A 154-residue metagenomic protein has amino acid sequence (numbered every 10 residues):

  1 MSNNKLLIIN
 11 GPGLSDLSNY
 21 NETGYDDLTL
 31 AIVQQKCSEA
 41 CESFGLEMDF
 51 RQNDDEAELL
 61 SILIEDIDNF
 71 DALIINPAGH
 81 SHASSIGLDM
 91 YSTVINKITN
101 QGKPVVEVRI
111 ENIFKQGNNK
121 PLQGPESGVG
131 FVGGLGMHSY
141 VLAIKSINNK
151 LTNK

Functional and structural regions predicted by a protein language model:
S2-L28: N-terminal beta1-alpha1 ligand-phosphate binding loop
N4, N100-V105: A short helix->loop->beta-strand "cap" motif at the edges of active sites that frequently abuts
P12-L14, A78-S81, E111-I113: Short glycine-rich anion-binding loops that position phosphate/pyrophosphate groups of nucleotides and phosphorylated
N19, H80-D89: Glycine/threonine-rich flexible loop motifs
T23-C41: Short catalytic helix/loop segments, enriched in acidic residues and glycine and frequently bearing histidine
E47-E58: Short beta->alpha junction loops
F50, V106, E111-K154: Short, glycine-/small-residue-rich phosphate/pyrophosphate-handling segment
D66-L73: Short acidic/histidine-rich motifs immediately flanking catalytic phosphotransfer sites in two-component signaling
